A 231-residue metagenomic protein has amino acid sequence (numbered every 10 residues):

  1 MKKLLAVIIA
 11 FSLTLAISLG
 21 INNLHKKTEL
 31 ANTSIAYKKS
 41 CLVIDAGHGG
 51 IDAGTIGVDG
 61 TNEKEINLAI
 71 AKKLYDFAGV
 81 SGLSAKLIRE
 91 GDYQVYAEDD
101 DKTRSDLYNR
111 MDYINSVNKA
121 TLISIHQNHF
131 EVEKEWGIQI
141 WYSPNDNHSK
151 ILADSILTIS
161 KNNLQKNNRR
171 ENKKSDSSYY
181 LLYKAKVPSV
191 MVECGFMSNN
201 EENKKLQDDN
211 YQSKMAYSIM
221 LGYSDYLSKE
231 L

Functional and structural regions predicted by a protein language model:
M1-L4: Positively charged n-region of N-terminal signal peptides that target proteins for export
A6-N22: Hydrophobic membrane-insertion alpha-helices, especially the h-region of bacterial N-terminal signal peptides
K27-L42, H48-I151: Catalytic-core regions of hydrolytic enzymes
K72-L83, N115-K119, L157-Q165, Y211 (+2 more regions): Sec-exported extracytoplasmic/periplasmic mature domains
V117, S124, E131, R170-L231: Active-site-adjacent mobile loop/cap segments within catalytic or ligand-binding domains
H148-K174: Active-site-adjacent substrate-binding region of metalloamidase/peptidase-like peptide-processing proteins
